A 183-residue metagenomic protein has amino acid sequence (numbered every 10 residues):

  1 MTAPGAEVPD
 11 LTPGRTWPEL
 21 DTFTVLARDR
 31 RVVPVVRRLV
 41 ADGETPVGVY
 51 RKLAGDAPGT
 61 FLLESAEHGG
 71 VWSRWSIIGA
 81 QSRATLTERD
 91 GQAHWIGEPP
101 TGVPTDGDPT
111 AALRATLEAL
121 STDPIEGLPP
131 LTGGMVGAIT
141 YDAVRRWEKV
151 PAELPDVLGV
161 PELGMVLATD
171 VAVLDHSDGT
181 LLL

Functional and structural regions predicted by a protein language model:
T2-L183: Signature of the chorismate-utilizing enzyme
